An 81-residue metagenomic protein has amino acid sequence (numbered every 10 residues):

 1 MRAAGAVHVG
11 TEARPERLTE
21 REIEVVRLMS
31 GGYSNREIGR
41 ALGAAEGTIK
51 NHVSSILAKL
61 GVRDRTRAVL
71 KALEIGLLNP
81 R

Functional and structural regions predicted by a protein language model:
M1-E16, E20, E24, L77: Short, flexible helix-to-coil linker/hinge segments that flank and couple to helix-turn-helix
E22-E24, E37, E46, E74: Acidic-residue sensor for enzyme active/binding pockets
E22-V25, M29, A68: Short alpha-helical "packing" element that flanks the helix-turn-helix/winged-helix DNA-binding module
M29-Y33, A72: Short helix-to-turn junction characteristic of helix-turn-helix DNA-binding domains, especially the helix
G32-R67: Recognition helix of helix-turn-helix DNA-binding domains
R65-G76: Short, basic, alpha-helical segments at the C-terminal edge of helix-turn-helix-like DNA-binding modules
N79-R81: …primarily DNA-binding HTH/wHTH and HhH modules…
